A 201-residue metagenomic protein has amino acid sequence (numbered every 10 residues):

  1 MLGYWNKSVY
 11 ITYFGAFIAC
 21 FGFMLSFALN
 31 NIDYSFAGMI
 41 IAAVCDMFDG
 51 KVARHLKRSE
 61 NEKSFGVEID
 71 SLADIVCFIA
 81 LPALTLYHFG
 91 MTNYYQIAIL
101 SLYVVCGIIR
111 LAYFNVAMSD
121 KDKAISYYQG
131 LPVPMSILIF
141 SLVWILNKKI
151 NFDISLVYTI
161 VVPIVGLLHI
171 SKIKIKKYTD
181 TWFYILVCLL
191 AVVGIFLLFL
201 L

Functional and structural regions predicted by a protein language model:
M1-G50, G166-L201: Topogenic membrane-insertion module of multi-pass membrane proteins
L2-T12, L29, D33, S64-V67 (+6 more regions): Membrane-water interface of alpha-helical transmembrane segments
K7, I11-F17, G38-I41, V76-I79 (+6 more regions): Lipid-exposed faces of alpha-helical membrane segments in multi-pass integral membrane proteins
V9-Y13, H55-L111: Multi-pass membrane catalytic core of lipid/isoprenoid biosynthesis enzymes
F21-A37, V76, A80-S101, L142-V157 (+1 more regions): Helix-coil boundary and interhelical linker segments in multi-pass alpha-helical membrane proteins
K51-S59, I108-K123, L167-K177: C-terminal ends of transmembrane helices
A124-L201: C-terminal membrane-associated helical module and adjoining short loops/tails
